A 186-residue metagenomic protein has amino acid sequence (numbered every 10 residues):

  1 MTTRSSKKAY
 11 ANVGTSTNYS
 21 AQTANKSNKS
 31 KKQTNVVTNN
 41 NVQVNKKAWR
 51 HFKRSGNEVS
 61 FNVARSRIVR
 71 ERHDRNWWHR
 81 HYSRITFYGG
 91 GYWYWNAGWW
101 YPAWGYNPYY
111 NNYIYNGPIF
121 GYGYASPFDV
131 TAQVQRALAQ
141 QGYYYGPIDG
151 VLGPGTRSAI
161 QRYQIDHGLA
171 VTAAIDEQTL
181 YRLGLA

Functional and structural regions predicted by a protein language model:
M1-A97: Intrinsically disordered, low-complexity segments enriched in Gly/Tyr/His/Pro and basic residues
A64-P147: Long, low-complexity, proline- and polar/charged-enriched segments that are largely intrinsically disordered
A97, L152, I175: Single, functionally critical "micro-switch" positions that shape active/binding sites and transmembrane helices
P127-T172, L183: A short amphipathic alpha-helical interaction element
A173-T179: Short glycine/proline-centered loop/turn elements that form peptide/ligand docking sites
A186: Extracytoplasmic/periplasmic copper-protein system
